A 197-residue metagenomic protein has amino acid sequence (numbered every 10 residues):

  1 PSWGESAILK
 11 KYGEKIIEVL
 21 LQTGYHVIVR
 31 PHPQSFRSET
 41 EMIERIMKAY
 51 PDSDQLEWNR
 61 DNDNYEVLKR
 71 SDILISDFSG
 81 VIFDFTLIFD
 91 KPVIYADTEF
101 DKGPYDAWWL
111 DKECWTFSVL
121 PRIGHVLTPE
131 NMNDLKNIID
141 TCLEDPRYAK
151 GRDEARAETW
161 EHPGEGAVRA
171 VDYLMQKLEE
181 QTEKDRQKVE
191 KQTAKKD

Functional and structural regions predicted by a protein language model:
P1-I46, P129-M132, L143, H162: Conserved catalytic-core segment of nucleotide-activated headgroup transferases in glycan assembly
K15, D134-I138, R169, Y173: Alpha-helical elements of Rossmann-like donor-binding domains used by nucleotide-donor carbohydrate transfer enzymes
G24, R70-S71, I123: Short, well-ordered alpha-helix to beta-strand connector turns
I28, E57, I73-I75, I94-A96 (+1 more regions): Hydrophobic/aromatic beta-strand patches that form the interior of the parallel beta-sheet core in alpha/beta enzyme
S35-F83: Donor nucleotide-activated moiety binding/catalytic core segment of transferases that use nucleotide-activated donors
I46-M47, G80-T159: Catalytic binding pocket for nucleotide-activated donors in carbohydrate/polymer assembly enzymes
P163-D197: C-terminal alpha-helical cap of glycosyltransferases
